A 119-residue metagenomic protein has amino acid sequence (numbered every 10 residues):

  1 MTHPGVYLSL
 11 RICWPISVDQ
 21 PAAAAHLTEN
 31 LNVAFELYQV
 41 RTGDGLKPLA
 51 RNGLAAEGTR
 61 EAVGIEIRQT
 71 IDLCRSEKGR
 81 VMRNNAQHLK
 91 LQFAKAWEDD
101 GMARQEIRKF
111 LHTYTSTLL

Functional and structural regions predicted by a protein language model:
M1-L119: Catalytic core of nucleotide-sugar-dependent glycosyltransferases
